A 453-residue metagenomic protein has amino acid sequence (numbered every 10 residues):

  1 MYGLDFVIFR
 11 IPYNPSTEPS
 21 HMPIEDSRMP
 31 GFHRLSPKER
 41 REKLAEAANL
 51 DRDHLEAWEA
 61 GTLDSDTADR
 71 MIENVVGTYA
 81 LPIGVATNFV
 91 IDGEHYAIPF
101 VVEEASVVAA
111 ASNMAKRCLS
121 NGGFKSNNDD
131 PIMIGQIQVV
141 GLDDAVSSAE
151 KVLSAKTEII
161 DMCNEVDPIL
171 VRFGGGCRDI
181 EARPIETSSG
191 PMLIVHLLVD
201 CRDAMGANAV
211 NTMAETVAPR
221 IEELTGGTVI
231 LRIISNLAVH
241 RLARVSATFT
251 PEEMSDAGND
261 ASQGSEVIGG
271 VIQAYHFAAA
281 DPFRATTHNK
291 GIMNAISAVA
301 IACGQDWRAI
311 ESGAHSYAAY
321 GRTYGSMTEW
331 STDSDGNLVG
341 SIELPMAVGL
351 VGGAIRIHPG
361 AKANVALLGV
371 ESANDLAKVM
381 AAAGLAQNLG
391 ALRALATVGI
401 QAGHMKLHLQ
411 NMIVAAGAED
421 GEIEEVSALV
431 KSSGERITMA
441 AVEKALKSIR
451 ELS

Functional and structural regions predicted by a protein language model:
E18-Y96, F100, E104, F124-I132 (+3 more regions): Acidic/polar, glycine-rich intrinsically disordered N-terminal extensions of enzymes
P23-D69, H95-Y96, K116-L119, D143-F173 (+8 more regions): Alpha/propeptide regions of enzymes that mature by internal proteolysis
L55-W58, G123-D129, V166-D179, L224-N236 (+6 more regions): Flexible, glycine/charged-enriched surface loops at secondary-structure junctions
A68-M71, G77-G190, V195-L198: Small-residue-rich
I83-A110, R202-V210, A279-Q305, G384-R393 (+1 more regions): Conserved phosphate/anionic-ligand binding catalytic regions in large, soluble enzymes, centered on
N121-K156, A318-L389: A structural-propensity feature for long, helix-poor, extended segments
D203-M205, V210-I357: Glycine-rich anion/phosphate-binding loop at the beta-strand->alpha-helix junction
L338, P345-S453: Catalytic-core signal marking the mid-to-C-terminal active-site face
